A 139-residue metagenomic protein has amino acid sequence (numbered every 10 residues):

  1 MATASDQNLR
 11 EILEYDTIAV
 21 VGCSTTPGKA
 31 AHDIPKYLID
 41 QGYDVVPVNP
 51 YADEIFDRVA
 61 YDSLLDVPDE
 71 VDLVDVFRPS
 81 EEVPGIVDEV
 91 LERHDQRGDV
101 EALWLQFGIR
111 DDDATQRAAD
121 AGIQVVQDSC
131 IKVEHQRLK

Functional and structural regions predicted by a protein language model:
M1-L13, K139: Haloarchaeal acidic low-complexity proteome signature biased toward cell-envelope/secretome components but also
E14-Y15, V100: Phosphate-coordination loops involved in phosphoryl transfer and adenosine-cofactor binding
A19-V21: Conserved beta-strand elements of the Class I
S24-G28, Y37-F56: NAD(P)-binding Rossmann-fold cofactor-contacting core
T26, D33-Y43, R78, A121-Q124: S-adenosyl-L-methionine-dependent methyltransferase catalytic core, i.e., the SAM/SAH-binding region
R58-S63: Conserved SAM-binding strand-loop segment of SAM-dependent methyltransferases
L64-G108: Mid-chain, well-packed structural core segment of small domains
F107-L138: Rossmann-fold NAD(P)-binding glycine/threonine-rich loop
